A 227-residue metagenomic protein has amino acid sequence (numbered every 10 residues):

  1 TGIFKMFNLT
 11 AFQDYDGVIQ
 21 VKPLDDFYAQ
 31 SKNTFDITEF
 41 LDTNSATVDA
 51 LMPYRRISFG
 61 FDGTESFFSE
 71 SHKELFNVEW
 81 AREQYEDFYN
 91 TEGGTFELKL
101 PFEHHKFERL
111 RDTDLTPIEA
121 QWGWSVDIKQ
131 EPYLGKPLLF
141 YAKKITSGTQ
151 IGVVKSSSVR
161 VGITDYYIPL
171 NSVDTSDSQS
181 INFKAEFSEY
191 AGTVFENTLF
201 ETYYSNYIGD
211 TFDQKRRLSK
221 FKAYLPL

Functional and structural regions predicted by a protein language model:
T1-L227: C-terminal extracytoplasmic interaction modules
